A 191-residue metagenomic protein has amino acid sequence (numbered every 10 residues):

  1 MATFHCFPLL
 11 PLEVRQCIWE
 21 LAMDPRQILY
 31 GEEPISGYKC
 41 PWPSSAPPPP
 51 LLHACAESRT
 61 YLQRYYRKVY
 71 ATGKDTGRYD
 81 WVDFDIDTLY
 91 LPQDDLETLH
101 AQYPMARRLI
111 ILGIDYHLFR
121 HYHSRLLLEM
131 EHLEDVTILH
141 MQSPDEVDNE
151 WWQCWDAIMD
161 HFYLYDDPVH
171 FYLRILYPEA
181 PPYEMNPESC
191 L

Functional and structural regions predicted by a protein language model:
M1-T3, Y38: Short, contiguous pre-domain boundary segments
T3, P104, L164-L191: Contiguous terminal or domain-adjacent regions that often encompass a lipid-handling module or interaction segment
H5-P8, L12-Q27, D85-L89, H100 (+2 more regions): The feature represents the membrane-entry module of six-transmembrane cation channels
P8, L12-R67: Short helix-loop-helix/strand-helix junction enriched in hydrophobic and basic residues
P8, Q27, P49-P50, A157 (+3 more regions): Intrinsic-disorder/low-complexity peptide segments enriched for small residues
P25, P34, C40, T76 (+2 more regions): Polar low-complexity intrinsically disordered regions enriched in Ser/Thr and small residues
G31, L91-P92, L139-M141, R174-P178: Conserved beta-strand termini and adjacent loop/short-helix elements that scaffold enzyme active sites in alpha/beta
P41-Y165: C-terminal-biased hydrophobic
